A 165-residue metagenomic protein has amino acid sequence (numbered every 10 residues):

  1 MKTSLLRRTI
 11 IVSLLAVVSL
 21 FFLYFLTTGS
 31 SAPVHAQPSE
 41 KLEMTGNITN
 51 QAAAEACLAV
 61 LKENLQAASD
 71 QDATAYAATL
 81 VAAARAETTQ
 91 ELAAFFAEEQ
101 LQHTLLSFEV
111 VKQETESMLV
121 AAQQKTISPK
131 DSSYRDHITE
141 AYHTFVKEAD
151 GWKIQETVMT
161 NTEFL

Functional and structural regions predicted by a protein language model:
S4, I10-L14, L20-D70, A78: Short, low-complexity N-terminal intrinsically disordered segments enriched in polar/charged residues
L5, T115-L165: Exposed beta-sheet edge and beta->alpha loop/turn motif
S19-L23, T28, Q113, Q123-S128: Charge-rich, low-complexity terminal tails
A53, V60, T88-T89, I138: Amphipathic coiled-coil/heptad-repeat helices and related helical stalk/stem segments that mediate oligomerization
A59, A73-A121: Short solvent-exposed beta->alpha transition segments
L61-N64, L92, E99, H103 (+3 more regions): Polar/charged side chains located within well-ordered beta-strands of beta-rich proteins
D70, T74-A75, A94, K130-S132 (+1 more regions): Mature, folded catalytic cores of secreted/periplasmic enzymes
